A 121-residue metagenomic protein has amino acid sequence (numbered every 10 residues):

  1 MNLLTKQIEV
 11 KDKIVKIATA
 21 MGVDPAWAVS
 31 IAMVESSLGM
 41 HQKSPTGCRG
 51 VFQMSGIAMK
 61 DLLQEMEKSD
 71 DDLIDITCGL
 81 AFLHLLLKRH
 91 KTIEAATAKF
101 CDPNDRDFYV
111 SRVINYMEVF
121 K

Functional and structural regions predicted by a protein language model:
M1-M21, I57-K121: Non-catalytic cell-wall polysaccharide-engagement segments
K13, A28, Q42-S44: Homeobox/homeodomain signature
A20-D24, P45: Extracellular/periplasmic catalytic domains that process cell-envelope and extracellular macromolecules
V23-G39, T77-G79, T97-K99: Short, functionally critical alpha-helical segments immediately adjacent to catalytic or ligand/cofactor-binding
S36-G50, Y109-R112: Short amphipathic alpha-helical segments at helix boundaries and their inter-helical linkers
Q42-Q64: Short, surface-exposed glycine/acidic/tryptophan-bearing loops
